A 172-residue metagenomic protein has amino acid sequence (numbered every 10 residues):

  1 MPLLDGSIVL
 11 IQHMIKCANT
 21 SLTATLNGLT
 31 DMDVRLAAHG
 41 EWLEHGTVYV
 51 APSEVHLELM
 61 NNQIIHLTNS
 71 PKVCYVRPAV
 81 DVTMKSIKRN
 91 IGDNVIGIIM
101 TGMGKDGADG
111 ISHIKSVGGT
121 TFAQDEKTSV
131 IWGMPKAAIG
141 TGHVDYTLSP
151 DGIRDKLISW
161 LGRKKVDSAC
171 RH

Functional and structural regions predicted by a protein language model:
M1-H172: Conserved acid/base catalytic micro-environments in cytosolic active-site loops
